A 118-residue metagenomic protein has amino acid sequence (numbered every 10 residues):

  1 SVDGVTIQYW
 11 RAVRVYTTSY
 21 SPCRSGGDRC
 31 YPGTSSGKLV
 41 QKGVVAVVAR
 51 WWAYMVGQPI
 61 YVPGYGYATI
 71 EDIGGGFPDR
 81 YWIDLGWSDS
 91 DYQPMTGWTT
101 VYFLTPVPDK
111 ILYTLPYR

Functional and structural regions predicted by a protein language model:
S1-R118: Solvent-exposed, well-ordered loop and adjacent helix/strand elements within mature globular domains that form
